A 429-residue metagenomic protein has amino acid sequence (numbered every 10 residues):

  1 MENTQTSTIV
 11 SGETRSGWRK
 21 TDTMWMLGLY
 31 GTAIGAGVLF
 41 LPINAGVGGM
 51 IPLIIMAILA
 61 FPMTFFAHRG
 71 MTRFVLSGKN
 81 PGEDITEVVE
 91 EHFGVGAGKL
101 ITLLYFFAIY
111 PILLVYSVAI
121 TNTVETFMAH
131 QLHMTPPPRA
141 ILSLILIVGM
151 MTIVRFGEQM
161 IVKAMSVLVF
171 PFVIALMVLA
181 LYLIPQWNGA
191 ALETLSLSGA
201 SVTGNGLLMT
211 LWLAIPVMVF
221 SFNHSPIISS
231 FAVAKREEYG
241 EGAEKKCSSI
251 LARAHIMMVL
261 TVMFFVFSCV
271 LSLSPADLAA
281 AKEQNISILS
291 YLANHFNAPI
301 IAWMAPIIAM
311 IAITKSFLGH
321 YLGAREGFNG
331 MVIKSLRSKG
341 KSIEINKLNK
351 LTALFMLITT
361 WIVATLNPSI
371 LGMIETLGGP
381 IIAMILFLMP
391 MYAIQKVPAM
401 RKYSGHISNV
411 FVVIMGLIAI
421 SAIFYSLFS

Functional and structural regions predicted by a protein language model:
M1-I43, F65-R69, V397-Y403, V412-I420: Membrane-interface "cap" regions at the ends of multi-pass membrane proteins
K20, P42-V75, A97: Extracellular loop-to-transmembrane helix junctions
K20-I43, Y105-I109, Y182-W187, S196-S268 (+2 more regions): Hydrophobic, membrane-embedded alpha-helices of multi-pass small-molecule transporters
M26-T32, L103, M128-G157, P171-A180 (+2 more regions): Transmembrane alpha-helical segments of multi-pass small-molecule transport proteins
A67-V75, P81-V88, H92-L132, P306-M331: Hydrophobic transmembrane alpha-helices that form the core helical bundles of multi-pass secondary transporters
E83-V95, M257-T314: TM-loop-TM module centered on a large, flexible mid-protein loop between adjacent transmembrane helices in multi-pass
I120, V124, L144, V148-Q186 (+2 more regions): Membrane-interface loop-to-helix entry segments
V154, F170-A200, M218-F222, V270 (+2 more regions): Hydrophobic alpha-helical segments and their helix-loop junctions in multi-pass secondary transporters
